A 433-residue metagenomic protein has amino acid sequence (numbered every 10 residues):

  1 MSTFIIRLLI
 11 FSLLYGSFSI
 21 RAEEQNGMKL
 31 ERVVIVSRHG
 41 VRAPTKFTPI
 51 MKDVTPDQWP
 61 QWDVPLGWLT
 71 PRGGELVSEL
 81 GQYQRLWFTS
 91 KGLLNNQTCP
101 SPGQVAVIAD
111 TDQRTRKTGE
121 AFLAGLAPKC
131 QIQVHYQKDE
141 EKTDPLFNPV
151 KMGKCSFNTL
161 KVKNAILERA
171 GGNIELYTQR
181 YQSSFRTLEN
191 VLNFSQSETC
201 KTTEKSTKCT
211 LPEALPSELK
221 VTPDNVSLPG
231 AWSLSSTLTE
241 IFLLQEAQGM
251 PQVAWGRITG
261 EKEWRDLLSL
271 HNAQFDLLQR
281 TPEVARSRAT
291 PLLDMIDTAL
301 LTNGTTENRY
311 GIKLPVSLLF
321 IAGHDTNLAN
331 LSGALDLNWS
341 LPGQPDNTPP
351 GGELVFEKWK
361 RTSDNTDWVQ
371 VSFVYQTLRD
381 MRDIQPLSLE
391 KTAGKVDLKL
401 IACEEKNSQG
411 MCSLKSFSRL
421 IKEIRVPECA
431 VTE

Functional and structural regions predicted by a protein language model:
M1-R7: Positively charged n-region of N-terminal signal peptides that target proteins for export
R7-G16: Bacterial N-terminal signal peptides
G16-E24: A short, compositionally biased domain-edge/stem linker segment
E23-A106, D110-L319, G323-E433: Signature for phosphate-centric chemistry
